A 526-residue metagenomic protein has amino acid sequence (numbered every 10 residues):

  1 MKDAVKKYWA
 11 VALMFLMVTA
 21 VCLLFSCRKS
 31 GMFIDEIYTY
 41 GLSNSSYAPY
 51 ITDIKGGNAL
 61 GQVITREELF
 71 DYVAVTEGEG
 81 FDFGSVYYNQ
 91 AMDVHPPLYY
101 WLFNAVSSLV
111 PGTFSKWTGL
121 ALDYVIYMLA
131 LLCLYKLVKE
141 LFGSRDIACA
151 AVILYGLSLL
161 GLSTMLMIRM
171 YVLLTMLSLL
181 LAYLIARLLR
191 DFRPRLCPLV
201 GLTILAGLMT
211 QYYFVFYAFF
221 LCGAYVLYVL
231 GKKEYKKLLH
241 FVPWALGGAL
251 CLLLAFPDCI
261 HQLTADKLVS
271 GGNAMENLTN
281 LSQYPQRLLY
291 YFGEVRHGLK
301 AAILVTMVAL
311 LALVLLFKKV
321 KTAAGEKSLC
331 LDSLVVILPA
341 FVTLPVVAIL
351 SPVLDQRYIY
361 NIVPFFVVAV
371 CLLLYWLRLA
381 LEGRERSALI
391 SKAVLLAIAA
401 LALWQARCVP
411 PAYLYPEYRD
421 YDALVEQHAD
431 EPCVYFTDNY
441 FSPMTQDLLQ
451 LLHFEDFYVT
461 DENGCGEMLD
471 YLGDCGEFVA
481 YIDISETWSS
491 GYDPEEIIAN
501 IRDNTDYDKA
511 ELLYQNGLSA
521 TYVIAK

Functional and structural regions predicted by a protein language model:
D3-Y8, Y135, K139-L141, R145-D146 (+3 more regions): Membrane-interface helix-loop-helix junctions at transmembrane boundaries of multi-pass membrane enzymes, predominantly
L13-L16, L374-R407: Signature aromatic-anchored transmembrane alpha helix within multi-pass, membrane-resident enzymes that catalyze glycan
N44-H95, S107-G112: Interfacial juxtamembrane loops and adjacent helix segments that form the catalytic/substrate-binding surfaces
A105, C133-K136, I153-L157, G161 (+3 more regions): Specific aromatic-rich, kink-prone transmembrane helix
T118-F142, L180: Transmembrane-helix motifs of polytopic, lipid-linked glycan transferases
C149-A151, L199, I204, V242-L250 (+4 more regions): Transmembrane alpha-helix segments characteristic of polytopic inner-membrane glycan-assembly/cell-envelope
A182-L199, I204, F216-A249, Y458: Perimembrane helix-loop-helix junctions
I337-L338, I349-E382: Hydrophobic/aromatic-rich transmembrane helices and adjacent perimembrane loops
